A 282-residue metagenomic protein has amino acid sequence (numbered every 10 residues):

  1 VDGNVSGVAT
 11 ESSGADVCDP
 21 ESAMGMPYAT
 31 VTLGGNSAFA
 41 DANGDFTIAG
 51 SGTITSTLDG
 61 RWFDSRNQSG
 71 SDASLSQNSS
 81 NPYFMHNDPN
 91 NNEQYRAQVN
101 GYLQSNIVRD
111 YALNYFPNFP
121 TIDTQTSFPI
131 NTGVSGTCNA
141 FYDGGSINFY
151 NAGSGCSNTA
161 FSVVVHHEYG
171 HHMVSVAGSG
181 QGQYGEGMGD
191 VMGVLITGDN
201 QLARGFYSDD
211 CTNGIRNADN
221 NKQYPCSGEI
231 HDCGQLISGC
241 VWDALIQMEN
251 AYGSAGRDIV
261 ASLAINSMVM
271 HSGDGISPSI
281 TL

Functional and structural regions predicted by a protein language model:
V1-V165, Y169-M188, M192-L282: Zymogen propeptides/activation segments of proteases
